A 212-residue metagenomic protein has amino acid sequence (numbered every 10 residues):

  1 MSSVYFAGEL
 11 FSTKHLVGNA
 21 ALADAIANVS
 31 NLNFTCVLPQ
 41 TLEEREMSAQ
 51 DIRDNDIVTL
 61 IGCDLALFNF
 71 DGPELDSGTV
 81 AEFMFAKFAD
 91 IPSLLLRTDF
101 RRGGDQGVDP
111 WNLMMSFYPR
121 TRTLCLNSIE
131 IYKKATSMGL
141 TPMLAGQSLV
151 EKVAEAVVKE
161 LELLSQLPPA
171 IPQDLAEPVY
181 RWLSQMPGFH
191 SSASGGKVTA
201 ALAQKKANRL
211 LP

Functional and structural regions predicted by a protein language model:
M1-P212: Conserved catalytic or regulatory cores that recognize and/or transform ribose-phosphate-containing ligands
